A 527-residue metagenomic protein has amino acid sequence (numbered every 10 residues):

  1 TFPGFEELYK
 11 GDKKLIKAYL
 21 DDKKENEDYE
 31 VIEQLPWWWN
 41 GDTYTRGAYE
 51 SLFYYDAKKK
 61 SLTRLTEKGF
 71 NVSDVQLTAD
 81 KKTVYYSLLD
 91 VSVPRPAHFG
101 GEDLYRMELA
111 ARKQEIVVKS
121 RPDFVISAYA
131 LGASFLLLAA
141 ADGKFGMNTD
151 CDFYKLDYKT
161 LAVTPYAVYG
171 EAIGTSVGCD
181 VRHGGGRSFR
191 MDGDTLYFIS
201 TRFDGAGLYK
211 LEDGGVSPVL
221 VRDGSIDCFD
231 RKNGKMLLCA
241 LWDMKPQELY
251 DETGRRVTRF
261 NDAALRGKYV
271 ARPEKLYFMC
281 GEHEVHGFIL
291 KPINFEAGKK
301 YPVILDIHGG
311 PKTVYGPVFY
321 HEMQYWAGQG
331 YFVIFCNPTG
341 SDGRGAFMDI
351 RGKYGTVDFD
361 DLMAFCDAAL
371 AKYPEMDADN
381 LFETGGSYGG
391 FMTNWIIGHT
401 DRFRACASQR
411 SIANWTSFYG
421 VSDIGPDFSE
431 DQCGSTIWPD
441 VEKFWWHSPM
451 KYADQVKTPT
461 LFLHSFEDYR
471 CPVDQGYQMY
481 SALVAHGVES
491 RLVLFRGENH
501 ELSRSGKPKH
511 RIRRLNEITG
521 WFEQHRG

Functional and structural regions predicted by a protein language model:
T1-F2, V84-L88, F135-A140, L196-I199 (+1 more regions): Residue position within the beta-strands of beta-propeller blades
F2-F53, H98-D103, C151-Y154, Y169 (+2 more regions): Predominantly five- to eight-bladed beta-propeller fold
D12, Y55-S73, H98-G100, Y105-S127 (+6 more regions): Multi-bladed beta-propeller domains
T43-Y49, R95-E102, K144-D150, T201-A206 (+1 more regions): Short, solvent-exposed loop/turn segments at conserved positions within beta-propeller repeat blades
L77, A130-L131, F189-M191, R231: Residue-level recognition of a conserved intra-blade site in WD40 beta-propeller repeats
D80-K82, G132-S134, G193-D194, G234: Short coil/turn segments that connect the beta-strands within blades of beta-propeller domains
F260-D379, G386, G420-V421, D427: Cap/lid segment of the alpha/beta-hydrolase catalytic domain
N337-G527: Active-site-proximal cap/loop segments of hydrolase catalytic domains
